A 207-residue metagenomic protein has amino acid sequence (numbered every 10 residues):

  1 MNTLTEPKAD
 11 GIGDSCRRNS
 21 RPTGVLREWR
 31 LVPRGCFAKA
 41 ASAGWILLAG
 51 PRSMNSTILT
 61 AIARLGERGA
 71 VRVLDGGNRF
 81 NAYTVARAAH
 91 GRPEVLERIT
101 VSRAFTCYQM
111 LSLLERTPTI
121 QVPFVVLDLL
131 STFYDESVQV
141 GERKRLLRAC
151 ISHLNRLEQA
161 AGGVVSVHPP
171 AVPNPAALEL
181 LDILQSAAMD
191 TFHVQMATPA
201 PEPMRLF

Functional and structural regions predicted by a protein language model:
M1-V71: Detector for small/aliphatic-rich hydrophobic stretches
P33, N55-I58, M110, C150 (+1 more regions): Amphipathic coiled-coil/heptad-repeat helices and related helical stalk/stem segments that mediate oligomerization
K39-L113: Conserved P-loop
A43-I46, R68-L74, Q121-L127, A161-P169 (+1 more regions): Hydrophobic beta-strand segments of well-ordered beta-sheets in folded domains
L65-G66, N155-Q159: Anion (oxyanion) recognition and catalysis
Y83-V85, S112, D135-V138, A176-L178: Short, well-ordered secondary-structure micro-motifs
A104-R156: Phosphate-binding/switch loop-helix module in NTP-utilizing enzymes
L157-F207: Phosphate-binding/switch region of NTP-binding enzymes
